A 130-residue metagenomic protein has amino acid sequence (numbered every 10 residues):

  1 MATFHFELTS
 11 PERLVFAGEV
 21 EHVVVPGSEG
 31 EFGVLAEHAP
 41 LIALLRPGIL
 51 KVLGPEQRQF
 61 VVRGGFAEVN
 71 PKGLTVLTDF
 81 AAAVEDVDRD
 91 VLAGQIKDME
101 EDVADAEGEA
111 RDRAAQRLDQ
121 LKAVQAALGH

Functional and structural regions predicted by a protein language model:
H5-Q95: Compact, glycine-rich, soluble single-domain proteins
V84-H130: Acidic/glycine-rich phosphate/pyrophosphate-binding loops and surrounding catalytic core that coordinate Mg2+
